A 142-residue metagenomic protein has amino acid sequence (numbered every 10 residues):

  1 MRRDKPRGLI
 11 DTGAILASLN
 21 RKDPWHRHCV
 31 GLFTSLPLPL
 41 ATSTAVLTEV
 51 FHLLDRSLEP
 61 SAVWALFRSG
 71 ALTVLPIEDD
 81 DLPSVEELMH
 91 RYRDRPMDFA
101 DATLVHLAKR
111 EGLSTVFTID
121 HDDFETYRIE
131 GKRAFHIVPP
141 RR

Functional and structural regions predicted by a protein language model:
M1-D23: Metal-dependent nucleic-acid phosphoesterase active-site entry motif
R2-G8, R27-P96, H106, R110-S114 (+2 more regions): PIN-domain endoribonuclease scaffold, especially VapC-family toxins
